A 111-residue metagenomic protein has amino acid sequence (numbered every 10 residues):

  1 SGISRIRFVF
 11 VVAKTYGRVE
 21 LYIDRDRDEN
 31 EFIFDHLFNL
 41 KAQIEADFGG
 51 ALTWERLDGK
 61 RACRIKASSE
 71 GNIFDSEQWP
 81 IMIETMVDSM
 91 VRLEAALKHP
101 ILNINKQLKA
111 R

Functional and structural regions predicted by a protein language model:
S1-E70: Polyanion-binding interface signature
N39, Q43-D47, G71-K109: Ampiphathic alpha-helical segments that act as solvent-exposed interaction surfaces
